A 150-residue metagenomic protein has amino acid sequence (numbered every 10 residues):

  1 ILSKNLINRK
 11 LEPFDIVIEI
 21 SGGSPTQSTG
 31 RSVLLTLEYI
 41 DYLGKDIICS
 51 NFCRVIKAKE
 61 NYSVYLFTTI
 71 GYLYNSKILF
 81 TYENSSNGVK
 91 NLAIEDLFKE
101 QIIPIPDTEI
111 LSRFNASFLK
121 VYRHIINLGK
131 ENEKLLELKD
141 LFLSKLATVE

Functional and structural regions predicted by a protein language model:
I1-I105: DNA target-recognition domains and sequence-specific DNA-contacting regions of bacterial/archaeal
N61, Y65-E83, E95-E150: Amphipathic alpha-helical coiled-coil/heptad-repeat segments
